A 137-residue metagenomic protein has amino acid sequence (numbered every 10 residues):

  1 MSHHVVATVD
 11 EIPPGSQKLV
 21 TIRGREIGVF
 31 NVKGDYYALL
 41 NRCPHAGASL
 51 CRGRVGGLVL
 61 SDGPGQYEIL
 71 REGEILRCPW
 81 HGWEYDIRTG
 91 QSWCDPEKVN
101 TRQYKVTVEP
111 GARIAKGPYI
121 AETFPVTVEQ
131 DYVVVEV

Functional and structural regions predicted by a protein language model:
M1-G73, D86-I87, Q91, Q103-V137: N-terminal pre-ligand scaffold of iron-sulfur
C43, C78-H81: Short cysteine clusters
D95-P96: Glycine-rich phosphate/adenylate-binding loop and adjacent beta-alpha elements of nucleotide- or dinucleotide-binding
